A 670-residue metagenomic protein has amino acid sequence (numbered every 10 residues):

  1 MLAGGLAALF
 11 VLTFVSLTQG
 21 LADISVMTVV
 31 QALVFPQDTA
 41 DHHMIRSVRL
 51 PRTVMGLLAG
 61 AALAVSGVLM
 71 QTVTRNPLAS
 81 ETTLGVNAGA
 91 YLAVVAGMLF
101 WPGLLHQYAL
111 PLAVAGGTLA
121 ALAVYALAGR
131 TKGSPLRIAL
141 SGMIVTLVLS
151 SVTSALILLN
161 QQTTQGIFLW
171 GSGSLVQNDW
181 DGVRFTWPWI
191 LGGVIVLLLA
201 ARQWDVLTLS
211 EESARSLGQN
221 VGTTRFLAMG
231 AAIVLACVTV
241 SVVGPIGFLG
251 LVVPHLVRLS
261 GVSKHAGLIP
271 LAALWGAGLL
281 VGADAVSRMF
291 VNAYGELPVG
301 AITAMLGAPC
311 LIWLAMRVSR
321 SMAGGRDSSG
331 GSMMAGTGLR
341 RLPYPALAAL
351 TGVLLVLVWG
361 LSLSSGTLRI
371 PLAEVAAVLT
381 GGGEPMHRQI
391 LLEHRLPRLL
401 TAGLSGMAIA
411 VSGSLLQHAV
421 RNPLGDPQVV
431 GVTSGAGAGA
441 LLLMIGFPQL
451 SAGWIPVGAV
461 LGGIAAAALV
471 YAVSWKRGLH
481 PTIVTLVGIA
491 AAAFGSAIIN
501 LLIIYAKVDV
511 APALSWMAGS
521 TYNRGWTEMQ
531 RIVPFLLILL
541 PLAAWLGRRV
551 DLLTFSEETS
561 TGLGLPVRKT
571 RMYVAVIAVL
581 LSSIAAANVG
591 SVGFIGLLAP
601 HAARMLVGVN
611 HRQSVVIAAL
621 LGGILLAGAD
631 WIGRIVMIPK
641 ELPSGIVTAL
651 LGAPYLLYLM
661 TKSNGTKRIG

Functional and structural regions predicted by a protein language model:
M1-G670: Alpha-helical transmembrane segments in inner-membrane proteins
